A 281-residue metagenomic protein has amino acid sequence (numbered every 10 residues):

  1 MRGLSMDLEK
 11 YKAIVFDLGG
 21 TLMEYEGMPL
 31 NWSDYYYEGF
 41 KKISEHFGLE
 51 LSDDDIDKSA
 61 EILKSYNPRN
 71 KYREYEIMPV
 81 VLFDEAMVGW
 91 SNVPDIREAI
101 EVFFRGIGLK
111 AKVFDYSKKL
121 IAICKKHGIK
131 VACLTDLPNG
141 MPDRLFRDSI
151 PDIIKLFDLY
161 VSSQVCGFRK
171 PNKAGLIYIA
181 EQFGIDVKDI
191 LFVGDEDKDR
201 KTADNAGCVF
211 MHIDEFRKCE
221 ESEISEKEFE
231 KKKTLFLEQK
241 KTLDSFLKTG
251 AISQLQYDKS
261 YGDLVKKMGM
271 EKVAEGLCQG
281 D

Functional and structural regions predicted by a protein language model:
R2-I14, E50-D54, K118-K125, L134-D281: Asp-based, Mg2+/Mn2+-dependent phosphohydrolase catalytic module
R2-K58: Active-site neighborhood of HAD-like aspartate-dependent phosphohydrolases
E24-L30, S65-R69, E228-K231: A ubiquitous short alpha-helical element
L30-K42, R69-D84, L235-Q239: Short acidic alpha-helix initiation/capping motifs at coil-to-helix transition points, especially at protein N-termini
W32-F40, S59-K64, P79, I100-I107 (+1 more regions): Hydrophobic alpha-helical core bundles mediating ligand binding, dimerization, or RNAP-core interactions
E45-H46, E50-V102: A metal-dependent, Asp-based hydrolase signature
L63-V80, I107-D115, K170, T202-V209 (+1 more regions): Short amphipathic alpha-helical segments at helix boundaries and their inter-helical linkers
R73-M78, E101-C133, K173: Short, acidic loop-to-helix structural element flanking the phosphoryl-transfer center in phosphate-processing enzymes
